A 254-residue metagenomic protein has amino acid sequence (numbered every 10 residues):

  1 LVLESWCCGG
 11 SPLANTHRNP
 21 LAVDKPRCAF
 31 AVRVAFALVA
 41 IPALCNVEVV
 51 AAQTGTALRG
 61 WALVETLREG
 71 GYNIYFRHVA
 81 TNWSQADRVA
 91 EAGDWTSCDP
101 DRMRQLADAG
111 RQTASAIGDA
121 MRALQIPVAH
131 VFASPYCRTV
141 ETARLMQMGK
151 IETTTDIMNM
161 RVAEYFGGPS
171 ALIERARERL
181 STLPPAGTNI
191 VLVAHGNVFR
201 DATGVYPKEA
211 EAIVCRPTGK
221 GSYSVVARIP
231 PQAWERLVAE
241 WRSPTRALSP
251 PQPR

Functional and structural regions predicted by a protein language model:
G9-G10: Residue-identity detector for glycine
H17-F36: Bacterial N-terminal signal peptides that target proteins for export
R33-N46: Bacterial N-terminal signal peptides
C45, V50-T54: Boundary at the C-terminal end of the N-terminal hydrophobic targeting segment
Q53-T155, M160-E164, V205-R254: Active-site-proximal alpha-helix that buttresses catalytic centers in soluble enzyme cores
G71-N73, T188-A194: Generic beta-sheet signal
I173-P184: A short, acidic, amphipathic alpha-helical segment used as a generic capping/interface helix at domain edges
